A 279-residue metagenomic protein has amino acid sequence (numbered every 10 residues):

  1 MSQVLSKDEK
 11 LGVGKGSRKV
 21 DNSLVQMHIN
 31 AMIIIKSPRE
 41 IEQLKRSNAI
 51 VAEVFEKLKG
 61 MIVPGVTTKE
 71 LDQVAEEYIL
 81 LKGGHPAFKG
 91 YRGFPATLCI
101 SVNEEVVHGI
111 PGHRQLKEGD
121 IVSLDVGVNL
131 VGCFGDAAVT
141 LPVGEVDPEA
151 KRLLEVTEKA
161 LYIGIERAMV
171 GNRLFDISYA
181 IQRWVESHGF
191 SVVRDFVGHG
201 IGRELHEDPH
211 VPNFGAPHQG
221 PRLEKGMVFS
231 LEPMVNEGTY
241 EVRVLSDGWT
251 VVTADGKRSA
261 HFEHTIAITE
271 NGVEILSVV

Functional and structural regions predicted by a protein language model:
S2-V279: Active-site neighborhoods and metal-handling regions in enzymes and metal-associated proteins
